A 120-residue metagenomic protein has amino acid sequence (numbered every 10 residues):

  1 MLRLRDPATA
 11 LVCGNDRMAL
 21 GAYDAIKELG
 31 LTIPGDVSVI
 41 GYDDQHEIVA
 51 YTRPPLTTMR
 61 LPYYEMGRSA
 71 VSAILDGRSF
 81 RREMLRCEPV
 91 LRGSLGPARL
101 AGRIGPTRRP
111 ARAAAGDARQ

Functional and structural regions predicted by a protein language model:
L2-R112: Flexible loop/turn connectors
